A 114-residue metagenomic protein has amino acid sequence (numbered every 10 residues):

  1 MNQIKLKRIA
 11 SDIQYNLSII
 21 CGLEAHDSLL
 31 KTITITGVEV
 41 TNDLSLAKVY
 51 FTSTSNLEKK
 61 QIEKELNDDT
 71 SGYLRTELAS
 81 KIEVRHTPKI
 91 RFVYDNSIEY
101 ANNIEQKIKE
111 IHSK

Functional and structural regions predicted by a protein language model:
M1-K114: Charge-rich, low-complexity N-terminal segments
